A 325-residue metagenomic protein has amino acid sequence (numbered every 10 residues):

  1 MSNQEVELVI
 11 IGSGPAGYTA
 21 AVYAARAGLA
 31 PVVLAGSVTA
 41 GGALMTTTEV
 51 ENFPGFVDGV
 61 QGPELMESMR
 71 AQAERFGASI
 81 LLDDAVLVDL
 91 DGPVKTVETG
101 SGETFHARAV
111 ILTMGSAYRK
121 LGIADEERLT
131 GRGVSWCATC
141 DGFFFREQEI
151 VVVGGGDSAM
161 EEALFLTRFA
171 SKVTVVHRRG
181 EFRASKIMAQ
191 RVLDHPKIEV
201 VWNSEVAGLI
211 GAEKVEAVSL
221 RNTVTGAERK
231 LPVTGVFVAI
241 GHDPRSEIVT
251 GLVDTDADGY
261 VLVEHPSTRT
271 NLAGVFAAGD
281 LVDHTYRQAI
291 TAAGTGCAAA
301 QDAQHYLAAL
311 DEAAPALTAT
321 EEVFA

Functional and structural regions predicted by a protein language model:
E5, G122, E127-F144, I240-Q288 (+2 more regions): FAD-site-proximal beta/loop scaffold in flavoenzymes
E5-E7, D83, R146-Q148, N203 (+1 more regions): Phosphate-coordination loops involved in phosphoryl transfer and adenosine-cofactor binding
V6-F76, Q148-E149, M160-K186, D256 (+1 more regions): Beta1-alpha1 glycine-rich phosphate/pyrophosphate-binding loop at the start of Rossmann-like nucleotide-binding domains
G12, T113-M114, K120-G122, V153 (+2 more regions): Short, well-ordered coil/turn residues at beta-beta hairpins and beta-strand->alpha-helix junctions within
G14-P15, T39, S116-Y118, D157-S158 (+1 more regions): Residue-level detector of alpha-helix initiation sites
V22, M160-E162, L272, A278-A325: A conserved FAD-binding loop/helix module that cradles the flavin
R70-T99, T104-A107, T167-H265, H305-A325: A Rossmann-like FAD-binding core segment of flavoenzymes
I80-R146: Glycine/small-residue-rich loop that forms an oxyanion/phosphate-binding "nest" at active or ligand-binding sites
